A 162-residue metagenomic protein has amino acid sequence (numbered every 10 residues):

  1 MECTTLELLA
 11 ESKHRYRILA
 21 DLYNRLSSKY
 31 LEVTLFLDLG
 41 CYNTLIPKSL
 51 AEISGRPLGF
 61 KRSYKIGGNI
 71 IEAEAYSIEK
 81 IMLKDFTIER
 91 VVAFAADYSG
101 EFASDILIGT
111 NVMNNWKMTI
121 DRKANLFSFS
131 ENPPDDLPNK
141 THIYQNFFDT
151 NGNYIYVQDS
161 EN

Functional and structural regions predicted by a protein language model:
M1-N162: Pepsin/retropepsin-fold aspartyl endopeptidases
